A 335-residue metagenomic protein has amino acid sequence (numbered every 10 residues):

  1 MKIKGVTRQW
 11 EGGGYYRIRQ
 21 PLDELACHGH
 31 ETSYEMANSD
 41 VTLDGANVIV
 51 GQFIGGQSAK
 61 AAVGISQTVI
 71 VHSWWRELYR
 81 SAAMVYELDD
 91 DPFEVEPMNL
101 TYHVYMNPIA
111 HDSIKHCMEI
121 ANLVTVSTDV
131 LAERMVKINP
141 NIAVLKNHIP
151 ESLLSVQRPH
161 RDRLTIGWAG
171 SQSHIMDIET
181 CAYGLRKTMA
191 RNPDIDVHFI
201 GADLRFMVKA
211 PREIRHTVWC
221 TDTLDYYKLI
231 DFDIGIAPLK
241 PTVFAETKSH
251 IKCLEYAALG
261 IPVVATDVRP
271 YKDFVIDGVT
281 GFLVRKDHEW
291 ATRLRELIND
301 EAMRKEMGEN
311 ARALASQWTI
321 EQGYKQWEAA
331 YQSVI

Functional and structural regions predicted by a protein language model:
M1-G56: N-terminal pre-catalytic "stem/leader" segment of glycosyltransferase-like enzymes
G5, Q9-E24, H148-L153, R161-I230: Conserved catalytic-core segment of nucleotide-activated headgroup transferases in glycan assembly
I49, Y79-E96: Active-site proximal beta-strand in glycosyltransferases
W74-L78, P92, V104-V124: Membrane-proximal helix-turn-helix segments that form the acceptor-binding/catalytic region of lipid-linked
E94, M176, T221-A258, A265-D273: Nucleotide-sugar-dependent
E119-S155: Donor nucleotide-sugar binding/catalytic pocket of nucleotide-sugar-dependent glycosyltransferases
V275-H288, E296-A302: Conserved acidic donor-binding segment of nucleotide-sugar-dependent glycosyltransferases
M303-Q317, Q326-A329: A short, well-ordered alpha-helix in the C-terminal region of glycosyltransferases
